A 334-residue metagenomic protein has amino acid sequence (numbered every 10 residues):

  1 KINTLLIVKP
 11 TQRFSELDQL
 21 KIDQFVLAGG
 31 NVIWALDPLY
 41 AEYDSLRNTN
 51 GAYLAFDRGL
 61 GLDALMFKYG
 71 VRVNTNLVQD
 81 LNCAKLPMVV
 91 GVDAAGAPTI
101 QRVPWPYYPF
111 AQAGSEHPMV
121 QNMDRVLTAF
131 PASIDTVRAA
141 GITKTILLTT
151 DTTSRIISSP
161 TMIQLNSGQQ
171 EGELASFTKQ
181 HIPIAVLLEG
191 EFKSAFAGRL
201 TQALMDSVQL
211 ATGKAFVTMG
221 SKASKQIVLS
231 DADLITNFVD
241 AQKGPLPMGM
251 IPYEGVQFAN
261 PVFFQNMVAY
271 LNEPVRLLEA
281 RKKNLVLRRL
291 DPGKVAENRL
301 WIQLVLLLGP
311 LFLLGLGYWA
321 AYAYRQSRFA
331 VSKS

Functional and structural regions predicted by a protein language model:
K1-R276: Acidic, S/T/G-rich, low-cysteine, solvent-exposed domains in lumenal/extracellular/periplasmic regions of secretory
D80-L86, K283-V286, K333: A glycine-rich phosphate-binding loop feature that marks nucleotide/adenosyl-phosphate handling sites
L271, V275, L316-S327: C-terminal alpha-helix/helix-terminus motif
L277-V305: Short, aromatic-rich amphipathic segments at membrane interfaces that lie adjacent to a transmembrane helix or signal
L300-A323: Selective detector of the "anchor" transmembrane alpha-helix that sits immediately C-terminal
R328-S334: Cytoplasmic C-terminal tails of single-pass
